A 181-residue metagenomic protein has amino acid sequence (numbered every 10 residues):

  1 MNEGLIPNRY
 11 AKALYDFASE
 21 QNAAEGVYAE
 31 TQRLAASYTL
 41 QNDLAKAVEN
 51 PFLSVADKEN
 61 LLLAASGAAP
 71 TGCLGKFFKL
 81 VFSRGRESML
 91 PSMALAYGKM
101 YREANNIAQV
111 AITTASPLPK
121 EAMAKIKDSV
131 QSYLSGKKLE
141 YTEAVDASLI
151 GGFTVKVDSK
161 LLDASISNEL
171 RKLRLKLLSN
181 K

Functional and structural regions predicted by a protein language model:
M1-K181: Elongated, mostly alpha-helical coiled-coil "stalk/stator" tethers of large membrane protein machines
